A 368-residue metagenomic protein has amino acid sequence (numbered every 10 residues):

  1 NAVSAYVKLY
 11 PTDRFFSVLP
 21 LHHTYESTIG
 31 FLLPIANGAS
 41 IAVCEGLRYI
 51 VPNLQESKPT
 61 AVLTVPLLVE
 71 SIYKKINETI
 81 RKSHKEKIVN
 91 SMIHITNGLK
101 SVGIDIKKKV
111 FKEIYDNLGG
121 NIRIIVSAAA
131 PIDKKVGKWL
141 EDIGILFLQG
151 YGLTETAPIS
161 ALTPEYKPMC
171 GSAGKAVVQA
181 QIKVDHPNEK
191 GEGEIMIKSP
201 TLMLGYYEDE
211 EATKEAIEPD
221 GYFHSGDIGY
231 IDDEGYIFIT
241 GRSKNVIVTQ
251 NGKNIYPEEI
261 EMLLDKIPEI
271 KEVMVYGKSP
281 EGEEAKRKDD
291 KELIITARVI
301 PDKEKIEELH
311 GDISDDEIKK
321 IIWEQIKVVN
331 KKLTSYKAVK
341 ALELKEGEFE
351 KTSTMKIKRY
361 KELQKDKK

Functional and structural regions predicted by a protein language model:
N1-R14, L21-F111: Conserved AMP-binding/adenylation subdomain of ANL enzymes
T60-L63, Y73-M169, K271: Gly/Ser/Thr-rich phosphate-binding loop
V62, I182, G235, L264 (+2 more regions): Residue-level signal for inorganic ion chemistry
G171-A176, P219-D220: Short Gly/Pro-enriched turn/cap motifs at secondary-structure boundaries
K183-D185, E189-T249, N254-P257, K266: Conserved ATP-binding/catalytic segment of the ANL
D185, I228, D233, I267-K303: C-terminal boundary motif of the adenylate-forming
N254, P268-E272, K303-L344: Conserved C-terminal helical docking segment of ANL/AMP-forming enzymes that engages the acyl-acceptor during
E272-G277, K327-K368: Conserved C-terminal "lid"/linker of ANL adenylate-forming enzymes
